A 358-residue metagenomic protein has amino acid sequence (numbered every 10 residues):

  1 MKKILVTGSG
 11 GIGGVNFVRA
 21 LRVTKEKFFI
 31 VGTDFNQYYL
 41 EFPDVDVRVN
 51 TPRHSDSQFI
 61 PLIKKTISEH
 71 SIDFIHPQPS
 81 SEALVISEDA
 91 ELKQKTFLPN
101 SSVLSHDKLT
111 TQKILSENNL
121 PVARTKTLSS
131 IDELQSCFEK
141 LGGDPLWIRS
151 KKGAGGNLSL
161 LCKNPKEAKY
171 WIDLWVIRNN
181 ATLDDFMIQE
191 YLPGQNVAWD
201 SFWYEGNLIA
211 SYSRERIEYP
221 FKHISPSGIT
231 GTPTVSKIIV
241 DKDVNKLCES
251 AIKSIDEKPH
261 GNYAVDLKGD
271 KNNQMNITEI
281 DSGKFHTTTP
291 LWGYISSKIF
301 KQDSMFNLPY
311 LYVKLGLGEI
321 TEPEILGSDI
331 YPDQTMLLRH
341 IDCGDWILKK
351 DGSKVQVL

Functional and structural regions predicted by a protein language model:
M1-L98, D132: ATP-binding N-terminal substructure of ATP-dependent carboxylate-amine bond-forming enzymes
E41-P43, Q58-P61, L104-T110, G156-L158 (+1 more regions): Short, charged, surface-exposed secondary-structure boundary motifs
S102-F186, P193, Y204-G206, K246: Active-site nucleotide/adenylate-binding loops and adjacent lid/helix of ATP-dependent enzymes
L146, V197, I209, Y263 (+1 more regions): Protein kinase-like catalytic core scaffold
L161, E190, S201, L267-G269: Conserved hydrophobic "DFG−1" position in protein kinase catalytic cores
K166, Y170, E190-N196, D200-E257 (+1 more regions): ATP-dependent carboxylate/phosphate-activation module, predominantly the ATP-grasp catalytic core and closely related
P259-N272: A short glycine-rich, hydrophobically flanked beta-strand micro-motif that places a catalytic Asp/Glu for divalent metal
K301-D303, N307-L358: Peripheral (often C-terminal) accessory segments that flank ATP-dependent C-N-forming ligase machineries
